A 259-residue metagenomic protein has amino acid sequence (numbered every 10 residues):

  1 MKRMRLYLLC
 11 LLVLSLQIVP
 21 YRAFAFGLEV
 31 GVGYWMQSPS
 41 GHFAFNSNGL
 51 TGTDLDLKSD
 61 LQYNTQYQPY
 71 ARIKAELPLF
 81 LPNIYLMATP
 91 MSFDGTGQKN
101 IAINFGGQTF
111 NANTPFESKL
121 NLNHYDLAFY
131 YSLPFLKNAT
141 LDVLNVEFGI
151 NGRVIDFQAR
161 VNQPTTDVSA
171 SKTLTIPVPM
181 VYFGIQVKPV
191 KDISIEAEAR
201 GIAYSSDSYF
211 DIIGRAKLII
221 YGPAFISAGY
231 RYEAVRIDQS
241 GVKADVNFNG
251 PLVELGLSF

Functional and structural regions predicted by a protein language model:
R22-F26, P78-P82, F135-N145, V190-I193 (+1 more regions): Short loop/turn motifs that connect adjacent beta-strands in outer-membrane beta-barrel proteins
A23-A88, S258: Short glycine/proline- and aromatic-enriched beta-strand/turn motifs that initiate or cap beta-hairpins
G27, Q66-Y70, L122-A128, N145 (+3 more regions): Transmembrane beta-barrel architecture of outer-membrane proteins
G27-G31, N83-Y85, E147-G149, S194-E196 (+2 more regions): Residue-level detector of the transmembrane beta-barrel scaffold of outer-membrane proteins
V30-V32, A71-L77, L127-L133, I150-G152 (+4 more regions): Residues on the lipid-exposed face of transmembrane beta-strands in outer-membrane beta-barrel proteins
S40-Y67, P90-H124, D156-I176, Q186 (+2 more regions): Extracellular/periplasm-exposed beta-strand and loop segments of Gram-negative cell-envelope proteins, dominated by
I193-D207, Y232-E233: Transmembrane beta-strand segments that form the barrel wall of outer-membrane beta-barrel proteins
S208-S258: Predominantly the C-terminal beta-signal and adjacent terminal strand-loop region of outer-membrane beta-barrel
